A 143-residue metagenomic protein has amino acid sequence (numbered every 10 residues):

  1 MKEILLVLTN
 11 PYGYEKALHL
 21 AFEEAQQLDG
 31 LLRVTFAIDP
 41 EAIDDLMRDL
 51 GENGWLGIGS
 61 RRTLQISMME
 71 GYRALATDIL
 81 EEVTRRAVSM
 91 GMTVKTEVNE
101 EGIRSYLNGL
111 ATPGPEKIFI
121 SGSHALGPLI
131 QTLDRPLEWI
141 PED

Functional and structural regions predicted by a protein language model:
K2-R62, T132: Small/aliphatic-rich secondary-structure junction motif
N10-G13, E100-R104, H124-A125: Short beta->alpha connector loops
G30, M92, R135: Short glycine/serine/threonine/alanine-rich loop segments
R33-T35, K95-N99, E138-I140: General small-molecule cofactor/ligand-binding pocket signal
P40, R48-D49, M69-Y72, M92: Short, intrinsically disordered low-complexity segments
I58-D78: A short acidic, glycine-rich active-site loop that binds or catalyzes chemistry on phosphate/adenosine moieties
E81-I118: Structural beta-alpha unit
Y106-D143: Gly/Ser-rich helix-loop-strand patches that form or flank binding pockets for ribonucleotide-derived cofactors
